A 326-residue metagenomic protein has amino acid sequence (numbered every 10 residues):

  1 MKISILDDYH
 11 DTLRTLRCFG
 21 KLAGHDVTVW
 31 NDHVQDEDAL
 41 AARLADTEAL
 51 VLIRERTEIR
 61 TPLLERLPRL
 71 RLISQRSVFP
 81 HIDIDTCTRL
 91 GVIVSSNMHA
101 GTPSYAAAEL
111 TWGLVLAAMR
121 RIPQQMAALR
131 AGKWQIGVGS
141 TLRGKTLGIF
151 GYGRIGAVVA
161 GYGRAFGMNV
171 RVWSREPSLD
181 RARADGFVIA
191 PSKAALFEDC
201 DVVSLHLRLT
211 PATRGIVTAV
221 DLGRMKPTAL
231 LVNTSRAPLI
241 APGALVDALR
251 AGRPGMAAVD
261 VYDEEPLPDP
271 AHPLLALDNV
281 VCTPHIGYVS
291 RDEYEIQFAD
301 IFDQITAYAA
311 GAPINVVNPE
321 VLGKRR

Functional and structural regions predicted by a protein language model:
M1-A49, I53-R54, G167, A309 (+1 more regions): N-terminal glycine-/charge-rich "phosphate-binding" loop or analogous flexible N-terminal tail
A42-A45, E58-L63, E176-P273: Rossmann-like adenosine-cofactor binding region
T47-M126, S140: Phosphate/diphosphate ligand-binding glycine-rich loop within oxidoreductases
L70, R143-T146, A219, T228: Phosphate-coordination loops involved in phosphoryl transfer and adenosine-cofactor binding
A108-A127, R164-M168, F298-A312: Oxidoreductase and adenylate-handling cofactor-binding alpha/beta cores
Q125-V158, G167, F187: Glycine-rich NAD(P)-binding loop of Rossmann-like domains
T228-R326: Rossmann-like dinucleotide-binding domain for NAD(H)/NADP(H)
